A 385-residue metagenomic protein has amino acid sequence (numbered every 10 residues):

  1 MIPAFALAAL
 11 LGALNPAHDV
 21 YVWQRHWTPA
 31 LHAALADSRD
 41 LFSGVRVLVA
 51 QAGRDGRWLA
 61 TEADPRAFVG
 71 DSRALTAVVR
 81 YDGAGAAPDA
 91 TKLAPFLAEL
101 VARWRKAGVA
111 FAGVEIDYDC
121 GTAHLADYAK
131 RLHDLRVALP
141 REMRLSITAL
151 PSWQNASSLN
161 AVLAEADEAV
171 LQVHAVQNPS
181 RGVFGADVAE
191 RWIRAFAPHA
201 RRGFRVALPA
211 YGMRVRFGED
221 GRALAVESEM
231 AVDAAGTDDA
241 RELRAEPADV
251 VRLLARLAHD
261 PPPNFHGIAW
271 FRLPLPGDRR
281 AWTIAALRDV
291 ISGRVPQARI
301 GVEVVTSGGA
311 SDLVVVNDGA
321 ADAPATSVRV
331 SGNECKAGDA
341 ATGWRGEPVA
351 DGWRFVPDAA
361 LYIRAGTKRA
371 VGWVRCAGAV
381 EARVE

Functional and structural regions predicted by a protein language model:
M1-A8: Sec-dependent signal peptide recognition, specifically the positively charged N-region followed immediately by
P16-Q24, V49-E168: Chitinase-like catalytic core of GlcNAc-active glycosidases
T28-D55, R103-F111, D260-N264: Catalytic domains of carbohydrate-active enzymes, especially glycoside hydrolases
V45, I116, A169, V206 (+1 more regions): Conserved, mostly hydrophobic/aromatic
A126, K130-A231: Substrate-binding surface in catalytic domains of secreted glycosidases
A207, Y211-A298: Substrate-binding cleft of secreted/luminal carbohydrate-active enzymes
S311-P324, V330-G332: Asparagine-centered strand-capping/turn motif at beta-strand->loop junctions
A337-V380: Intrinsically disordered, low-complexity Pro/Gly/Ser/Thr-rich segments with frequent PxxP/GP/PP motifs and embedded
